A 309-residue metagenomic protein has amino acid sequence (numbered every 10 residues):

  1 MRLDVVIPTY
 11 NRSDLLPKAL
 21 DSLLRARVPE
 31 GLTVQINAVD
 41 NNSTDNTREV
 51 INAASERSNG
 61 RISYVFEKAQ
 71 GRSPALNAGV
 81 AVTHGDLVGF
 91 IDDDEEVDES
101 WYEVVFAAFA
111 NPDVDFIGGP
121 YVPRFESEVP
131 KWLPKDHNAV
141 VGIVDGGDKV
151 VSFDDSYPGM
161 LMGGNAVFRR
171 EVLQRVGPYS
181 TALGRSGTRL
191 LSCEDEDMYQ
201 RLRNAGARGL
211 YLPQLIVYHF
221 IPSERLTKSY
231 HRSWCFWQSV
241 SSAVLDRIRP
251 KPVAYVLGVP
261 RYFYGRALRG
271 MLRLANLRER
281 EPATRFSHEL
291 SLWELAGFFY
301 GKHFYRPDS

Functional and structural regions predicted by a protein language model:
R12-A26: Short, well-formed alpha-helical segments that are part of the catalytic scaffolds of diverse glycosyltransferases
S22, D40-E49, E95: A conserved acidic beta->alpha catalytic loop
E67-T83: Glycine-rich, basic loop-to-helix element that forms the pyrophosphate-binding segment of sugar-nucleotide handling
V88: Short aromatic/hydrophobic "clamp" motif used to bind/position activated sugar donors
S100-L133: Conserved donor NDP-sugar-binding/catalytic core segment of glycosyltransferases
D136-G159: Short, flexible, basic/aromatic active-site loop/helix in glycosyltransferases
L161-G163, R185-M198: Acidic donor-binding loop at a coil-to-helix junction in glycosyltransferase catalytic cores that engages
S233-V240, R247-S309: Non-catalytic, C-terminal membrane-associated alpha-helical segments of glycosyltransferases
